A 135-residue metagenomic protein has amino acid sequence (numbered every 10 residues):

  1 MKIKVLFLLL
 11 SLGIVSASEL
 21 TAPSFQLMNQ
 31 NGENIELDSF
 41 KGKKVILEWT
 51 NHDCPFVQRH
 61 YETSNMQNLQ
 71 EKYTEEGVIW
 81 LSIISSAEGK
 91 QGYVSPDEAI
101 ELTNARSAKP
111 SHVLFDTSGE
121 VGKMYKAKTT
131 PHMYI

Functional and structural regions predicted by a protein language model:
I3-I14: Sec-dependent N-terminal signal peptides
V15-A22: Boundary at the C-terminal end of the N-terminal hydrophobic targeting segment
F25-V45: A short beta-strand-turn-helix
G32, C54, M133-I135: Short, glycine-anchored, charge-dense loop/turn motifs used at functional sites
D38-Q58: Short active-site neighborhood of thiol/selenol oxidoreductases, capturing the structured segment around
G42-V45, E75-W80, A108-S111, T130-P131: Loop/turn elements at helix/coil->beta-strand transitions in domains of secreted/extracellular proteins
Q58-A105, T117-V121: Structural microenvironment flanking redox-active thiols in thiol-disulfide oxidoreductases
I100-I135: Short, internal strand/loop/helix patches that form the active-site neighborhood or redox-interaction surface
